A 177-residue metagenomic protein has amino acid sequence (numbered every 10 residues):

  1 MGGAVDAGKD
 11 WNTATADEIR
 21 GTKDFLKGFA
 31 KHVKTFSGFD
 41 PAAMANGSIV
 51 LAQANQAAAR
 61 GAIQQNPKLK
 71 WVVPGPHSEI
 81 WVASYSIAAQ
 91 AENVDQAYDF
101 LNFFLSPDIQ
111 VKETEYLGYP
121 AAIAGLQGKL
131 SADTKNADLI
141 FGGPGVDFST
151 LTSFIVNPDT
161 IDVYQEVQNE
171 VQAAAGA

Functional and structural regions predicted by a protein language model:
M1-A4, K23-K27, P41, Y98-L105 (+1 more regions): Non-transmembrane alpha-helical segments in soluble domains of secreted/periplasmic/extracellular proteins
M1-A7, V82-S86: Periplasmic solute-binding protein
A4-D6, W11-V72: Ligand-binding pocket segment of bilobal, Venus flytrap-like solute-binding proteins
A14, E18, H32-F36, E79 (+3 more regions): Extracytoplasmic/periplasmic, Sec-exported soluble proteins
K23-F25, Q65-A89, K135: Periplasmic-binding protein-like
M44, F100, Q168-V171: Residue-level signal for nonpolar/aromatic packing positions in well-ordered secondary structure
E79, A88-F148: Mature extracytoplasmic/periplasmic domains
P144-A177: Conserved C-terminal helix/tail region of periplasmic/extracytoplasmic solute-binding proteins
